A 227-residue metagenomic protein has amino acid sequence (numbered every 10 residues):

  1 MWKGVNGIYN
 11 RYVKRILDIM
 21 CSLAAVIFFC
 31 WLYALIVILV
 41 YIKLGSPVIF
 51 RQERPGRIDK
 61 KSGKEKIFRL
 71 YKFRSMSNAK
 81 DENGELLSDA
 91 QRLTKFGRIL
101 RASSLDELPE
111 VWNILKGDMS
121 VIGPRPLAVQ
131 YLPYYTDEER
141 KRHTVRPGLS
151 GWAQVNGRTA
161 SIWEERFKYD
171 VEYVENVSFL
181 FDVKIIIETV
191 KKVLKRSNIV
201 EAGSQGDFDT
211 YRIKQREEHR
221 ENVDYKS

Functional and structural regions predicted by a protein language model:
K3-N78, I185-S227: A hydrophobic, helix-centered structural microdomain
Y12-I16, W31, R92, S104-E110 (+1 more regions): An acidic site on a long C-lobe helix of protein kinase domains
S22, F50, T94-R98, Q130 (+1 more regions): Positions in alpha-helical segments
I38, K72, R92-K95, I99 (+3 more regions): Residue-level recognition of specific faces of alpha-helices
Y41-I42, A102, I114, R158: Conserved catalytic core of Hanks-type protein kinase domains
P47-R92, S150-K168: Short, glycine-rich, amphipathic interfacial segments at transmembrane boundaries or analogous
P55, W112-S227: Hydrophobic structural segments characteristic of membrane proteins
L86-L132: Conserved, function-defining core regions and hallmark residues within catalytic/recognition domains
